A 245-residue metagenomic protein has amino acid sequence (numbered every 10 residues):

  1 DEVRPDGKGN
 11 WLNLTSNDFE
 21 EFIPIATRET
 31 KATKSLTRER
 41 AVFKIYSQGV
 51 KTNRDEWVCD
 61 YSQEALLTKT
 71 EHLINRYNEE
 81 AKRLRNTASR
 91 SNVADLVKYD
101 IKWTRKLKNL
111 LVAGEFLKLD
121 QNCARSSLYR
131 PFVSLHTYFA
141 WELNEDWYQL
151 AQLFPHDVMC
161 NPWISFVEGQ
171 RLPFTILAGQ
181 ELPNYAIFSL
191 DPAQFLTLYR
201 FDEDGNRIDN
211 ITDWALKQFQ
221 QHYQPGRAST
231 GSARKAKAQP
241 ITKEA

Functional and structural regions predicted by a protein language model:
D1-A245: Sequence-level detector for compositionally biased, low-complexity segments
